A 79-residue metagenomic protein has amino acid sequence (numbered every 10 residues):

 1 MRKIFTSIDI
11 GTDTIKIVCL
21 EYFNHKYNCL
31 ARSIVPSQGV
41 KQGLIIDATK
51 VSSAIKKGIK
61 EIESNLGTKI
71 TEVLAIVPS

Functional and structural regions predicted by a protein language model:
R2: Entry/capping segment at the start of metal-dependent catalytic domains with acidic active-site entry clusters
F5-D9, E72-L74: Short glycine-aspartate micro-motif
D9-G11, L66-G67: Short, solvent-exposed loop/edge-beta patches enriched in aromatic
D13-I46: Short glycine-rich, Thr/Ser-proximal phosphate-binding strand/loop in the N-terminal lobe of ATP-dependent enzymes
D47, V51: Phosphate/oxyanion-binding active-site loops and adjacent basic polyanion-contact surfaces
S52-E63: Short, well-ordered amphipathic alpha-helical segments that serve as non-catalytic structural scaffolds within diverse
G67-S79: Short beta-strand-loop/turn "lid" adjacent to the catalytic site in phosphate-handling enzymes
